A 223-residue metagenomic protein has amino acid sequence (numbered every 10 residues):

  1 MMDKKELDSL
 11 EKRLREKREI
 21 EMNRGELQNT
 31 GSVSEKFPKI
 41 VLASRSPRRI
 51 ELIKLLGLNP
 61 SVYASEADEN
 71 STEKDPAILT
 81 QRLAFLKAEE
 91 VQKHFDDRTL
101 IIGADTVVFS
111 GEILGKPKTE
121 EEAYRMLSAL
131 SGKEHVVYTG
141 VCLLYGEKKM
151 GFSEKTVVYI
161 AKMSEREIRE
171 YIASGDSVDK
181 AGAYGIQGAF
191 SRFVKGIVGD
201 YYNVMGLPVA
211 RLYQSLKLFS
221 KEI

Functional and structural regions predicted by a protein language model:
D3-K4, E11-R15, N23-G25, K36-V41 (+2 more regions): Anionic-ligand binding patches
E6, E26-G31: Intrinsic disorder/low-complexity segments
N29-L58: N-terminal beta1-alpha1 ligand-phosphate binding loop
P47, A67, K148: Short, glycine/serine-rich, charged loops/turns that create anion-binding and catalytic segments at active sites
E51-L55, T72, H94: Short loop/helix-cap segments at secondary-structure boundaries that form the rim of catalytic
S61-E69: A short beta-strand-loop structural module common to alpha/beta enzyme folds
